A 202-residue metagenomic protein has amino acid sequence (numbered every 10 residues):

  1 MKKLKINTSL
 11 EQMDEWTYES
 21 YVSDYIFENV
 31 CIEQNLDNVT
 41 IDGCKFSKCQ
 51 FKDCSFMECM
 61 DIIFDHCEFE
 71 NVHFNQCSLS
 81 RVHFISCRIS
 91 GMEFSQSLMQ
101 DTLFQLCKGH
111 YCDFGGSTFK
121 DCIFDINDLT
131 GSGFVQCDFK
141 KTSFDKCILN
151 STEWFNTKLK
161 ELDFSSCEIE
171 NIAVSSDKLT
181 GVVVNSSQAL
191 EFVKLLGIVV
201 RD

Functional and structural regions predicted by a protein language model:
K2-D202: Tandem repeat scaffolds
